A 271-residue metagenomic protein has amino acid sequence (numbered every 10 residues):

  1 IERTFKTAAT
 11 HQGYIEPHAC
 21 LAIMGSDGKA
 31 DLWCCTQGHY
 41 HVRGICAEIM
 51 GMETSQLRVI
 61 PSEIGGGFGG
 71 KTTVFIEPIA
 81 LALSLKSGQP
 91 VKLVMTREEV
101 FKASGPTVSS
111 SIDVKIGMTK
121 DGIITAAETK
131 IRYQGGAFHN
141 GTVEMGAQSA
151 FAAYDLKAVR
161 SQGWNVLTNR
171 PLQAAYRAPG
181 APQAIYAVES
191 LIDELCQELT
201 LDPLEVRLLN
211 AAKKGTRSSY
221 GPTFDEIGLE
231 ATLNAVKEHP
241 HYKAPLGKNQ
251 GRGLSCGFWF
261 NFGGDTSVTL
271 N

Functional and structural regions predicted by a protein language model:
I1-N271: Structural alpha/beta core scaffold segments of enzyme domains
